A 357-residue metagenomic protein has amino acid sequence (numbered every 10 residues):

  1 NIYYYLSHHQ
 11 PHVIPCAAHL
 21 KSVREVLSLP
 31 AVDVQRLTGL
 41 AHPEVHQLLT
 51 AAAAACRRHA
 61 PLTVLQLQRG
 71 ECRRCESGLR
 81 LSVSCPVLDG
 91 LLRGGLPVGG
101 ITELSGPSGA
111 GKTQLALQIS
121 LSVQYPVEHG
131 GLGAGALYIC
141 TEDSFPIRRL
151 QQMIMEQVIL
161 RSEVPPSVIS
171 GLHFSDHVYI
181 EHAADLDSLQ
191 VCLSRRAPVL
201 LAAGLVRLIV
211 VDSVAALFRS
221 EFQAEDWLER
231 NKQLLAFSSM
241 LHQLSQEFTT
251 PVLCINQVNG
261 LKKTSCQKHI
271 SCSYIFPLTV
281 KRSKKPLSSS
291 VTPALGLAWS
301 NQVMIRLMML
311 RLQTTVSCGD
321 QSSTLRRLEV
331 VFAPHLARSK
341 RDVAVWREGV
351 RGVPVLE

Functional and structural regions predicted by a protein language model:
N1-L29, Q47-A52: Amphipathic, charged-and-aliphatic alpha-helical interface segments that function as noncatalytic docking
I14, D33, L37-E44, L48-V164 (+1 more regions): The Walker A/P-loop phosphate-binding site
H59, R195-G204, S239, Q243-L244: Preference for well-ordered, secondary-structure-rich cores of eukaryotic proteins
L88, L104, L150, V178 (+3 more regions): Conserved RecA-like P-loop NTPase ATPase core
T102-L104, L137-I139, Y179-E181, L253 (+1 more regions): Hydrophobic/aromatic beta-strand patches that form the interior of the parallel beta-sheet core in alpha/beta enzyme
G131-D226: Conserved inter-motif catalytic segment of the P-loop NTP-binding fold
E225-Q233: Alpha-helix N-cap and loop-to-helix initiation/capping positions
K232-L235, S239, Q243-E357: Phosphate-binding/switch region of NTP-binding enzymes
